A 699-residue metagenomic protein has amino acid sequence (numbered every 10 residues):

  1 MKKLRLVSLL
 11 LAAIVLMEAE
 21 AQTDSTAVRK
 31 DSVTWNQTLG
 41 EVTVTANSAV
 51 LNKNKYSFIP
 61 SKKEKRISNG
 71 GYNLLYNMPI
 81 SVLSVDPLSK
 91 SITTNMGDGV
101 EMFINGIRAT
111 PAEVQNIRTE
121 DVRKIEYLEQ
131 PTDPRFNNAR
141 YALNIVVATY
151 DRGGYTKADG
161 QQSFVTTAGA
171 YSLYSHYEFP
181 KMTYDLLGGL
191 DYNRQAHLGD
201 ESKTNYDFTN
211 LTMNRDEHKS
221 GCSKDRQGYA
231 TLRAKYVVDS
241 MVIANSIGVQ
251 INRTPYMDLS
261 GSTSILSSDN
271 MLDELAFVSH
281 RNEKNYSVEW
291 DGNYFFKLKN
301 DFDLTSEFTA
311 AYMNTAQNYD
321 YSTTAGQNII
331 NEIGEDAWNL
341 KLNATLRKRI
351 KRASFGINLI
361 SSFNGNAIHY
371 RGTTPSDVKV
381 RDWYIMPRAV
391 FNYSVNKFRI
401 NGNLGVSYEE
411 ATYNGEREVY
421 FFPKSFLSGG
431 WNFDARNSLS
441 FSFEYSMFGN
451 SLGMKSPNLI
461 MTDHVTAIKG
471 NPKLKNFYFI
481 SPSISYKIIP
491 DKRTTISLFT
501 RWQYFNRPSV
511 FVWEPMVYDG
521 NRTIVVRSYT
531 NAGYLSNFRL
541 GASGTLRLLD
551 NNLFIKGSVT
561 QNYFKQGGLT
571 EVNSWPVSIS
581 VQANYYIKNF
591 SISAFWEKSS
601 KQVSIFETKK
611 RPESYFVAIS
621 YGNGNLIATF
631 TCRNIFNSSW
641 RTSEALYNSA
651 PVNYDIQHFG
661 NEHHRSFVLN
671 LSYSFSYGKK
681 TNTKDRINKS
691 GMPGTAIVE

Functional and structural regions predicted by a protein language model:
M1-S8: Bacterial N-terminal signal peptides that target proteins for export
S8-V15: Bacterial N-terminal signal peptides
T23-E64, L88-S89, E129, P134: Short, acidic, small-residue-rich periplasmic hinge/interaction motif at the N-terminus of Gram-negative outer-membrane
E41-T43, G71-L74, K90-T93, Y127 (+2 more regions): N-terminal periplasmic accessory domains that precede and gate Gram-negative outer-membrane beta-barrel machines
S68-G70, P79-V82, R108-I117, D121-Y127 (+5 more regions): Exposed, low-structure sequence patches enriched in small/polar residues
Y72-I107: Extracytoplasmic beta-strand/coil segments of soluble accessory domains associated with Gram-negative outer-membrane
F136-L143, D151-D200, D225-G228: Outer-membrane beta-barrel translocator/receptor signature
N193-A337, N458-T462, S639-N648, V652-N653 (+1 more regions): Flexible loop and strand-edge segments within Gram-negative outer membrane beta-barrel domains
